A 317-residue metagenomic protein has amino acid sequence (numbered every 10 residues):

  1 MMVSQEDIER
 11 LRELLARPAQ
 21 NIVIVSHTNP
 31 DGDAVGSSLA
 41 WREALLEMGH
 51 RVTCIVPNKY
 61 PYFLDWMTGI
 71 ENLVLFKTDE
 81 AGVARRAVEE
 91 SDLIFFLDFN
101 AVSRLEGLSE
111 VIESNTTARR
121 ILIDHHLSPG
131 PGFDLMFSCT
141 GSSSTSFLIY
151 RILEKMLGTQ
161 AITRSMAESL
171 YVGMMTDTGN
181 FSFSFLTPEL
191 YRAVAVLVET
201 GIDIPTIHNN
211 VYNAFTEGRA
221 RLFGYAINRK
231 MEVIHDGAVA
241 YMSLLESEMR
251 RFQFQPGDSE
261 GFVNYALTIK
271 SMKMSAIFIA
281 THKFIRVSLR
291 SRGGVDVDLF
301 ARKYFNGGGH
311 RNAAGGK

Functional and structural regions predicted by a protein language model:
M2-N29, A34-T68, N72-L75, G82-R86 (+3 more regions): Hydrophobic helix-and-loop "lid/oligomerization" segment in the mid-to-C-terminal part of catalytic domains
R10-R17, T116-G130: Acidic-glycine-rich active-site phosphate/pyrophosphate-binding loop
I55-P57, F76, L97, I123-H125 (+1 more regions): Generic beta-sheet signal
T78-E80, N100-S103: Short beta->alpha connector loops
A87-E89, E110-A118: Short, conserved loop/helix-junction motifs that constitute active-site signature segments in enzyme catalytic cores
L93-I94, D98-A101: Active-site beta-strand->loop->alpha-helix modules in alpha/beta enzyme cores, enriched in Gly/His/Asp(Glu)
S103-S109: Glycine/threonine-rich flexible loop motifs
I123-A193: Short alpha-helices
